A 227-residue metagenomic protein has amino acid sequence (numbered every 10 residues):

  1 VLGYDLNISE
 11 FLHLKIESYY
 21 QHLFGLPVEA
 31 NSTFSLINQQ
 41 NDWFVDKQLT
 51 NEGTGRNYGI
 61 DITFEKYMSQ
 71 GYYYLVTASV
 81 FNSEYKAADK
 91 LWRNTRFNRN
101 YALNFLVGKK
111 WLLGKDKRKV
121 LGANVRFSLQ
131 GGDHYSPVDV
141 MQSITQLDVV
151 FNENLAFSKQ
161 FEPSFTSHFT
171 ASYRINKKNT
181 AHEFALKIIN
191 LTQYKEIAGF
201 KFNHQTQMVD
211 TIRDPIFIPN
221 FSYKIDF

Functional and structural regions predicted by a protein language model:
V1-V45: Membrane-embedded beta-barrel scaffold of Gram-negative outer-membrane proteins
L2-L6, I60-K66, V76, F105-K109 (+4 more regions): Residues on the lipid-exposed face of transmembrane beta-strands in outer-membrane beta-barrel proteins
L6-E10, H22, K66-Q70, W111-K115 (+4 more regions): Outer-membrane beta-barrel strand-turn architecture
E10-L12, Q70-Y72, Y101, K117-A123 (+3 more regions): Outer-envelope beta-barrel architecture signal
S18, P27-F34, Q40, F81 (+3 more regions): Outer-membrane beta-barrel translocator domains and adjoining extracellular loop/strand segments of Gram-negative
Y19-H22, N41-G131: Gram-negative outer-membrane beta-barrel transporters
E52-R56, T95-Y101, F157-F165, R213-F217: Short sequence motifs at beta-strands and strand-loop junctions characteristic of Gram-negative outer-membrane
Y74, S128-D148, E162-H168, Y173-F227: C-terminal beta-signal and adjacent terminal beta-strands/loops of Gram-negative outer-membrane beta-barrel proteins
